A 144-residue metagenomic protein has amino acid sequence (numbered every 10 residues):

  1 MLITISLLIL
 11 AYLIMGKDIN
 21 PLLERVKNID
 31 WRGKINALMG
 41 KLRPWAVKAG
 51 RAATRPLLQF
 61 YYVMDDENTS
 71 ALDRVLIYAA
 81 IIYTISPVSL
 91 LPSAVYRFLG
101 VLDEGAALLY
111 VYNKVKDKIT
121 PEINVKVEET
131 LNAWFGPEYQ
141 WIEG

Functional and structural regions predicted by a protein language model:
M1-L2, S6, A80, E104-G105: Hydrophobic alpha-helical transmembrane segments of integral membrane proteins
M1-L72, Y110-G144: Terminal, membrane-proximal amphipathic helices and intrinsically disordered targeting/regulatory segments
T54, I77, P87-V88: Hydrophobic alpha-helical segments with strong N-terminal bias
L58, L76, A106: Active-site phosphate/pyrophosphate-handling residues
L72-Y83: Alpha-helical membrane-anchoring segments
I81, S86-L108: Membrane-inserting effector segments that mediate pore formation, membrane fusion, or transient membrane insertion
